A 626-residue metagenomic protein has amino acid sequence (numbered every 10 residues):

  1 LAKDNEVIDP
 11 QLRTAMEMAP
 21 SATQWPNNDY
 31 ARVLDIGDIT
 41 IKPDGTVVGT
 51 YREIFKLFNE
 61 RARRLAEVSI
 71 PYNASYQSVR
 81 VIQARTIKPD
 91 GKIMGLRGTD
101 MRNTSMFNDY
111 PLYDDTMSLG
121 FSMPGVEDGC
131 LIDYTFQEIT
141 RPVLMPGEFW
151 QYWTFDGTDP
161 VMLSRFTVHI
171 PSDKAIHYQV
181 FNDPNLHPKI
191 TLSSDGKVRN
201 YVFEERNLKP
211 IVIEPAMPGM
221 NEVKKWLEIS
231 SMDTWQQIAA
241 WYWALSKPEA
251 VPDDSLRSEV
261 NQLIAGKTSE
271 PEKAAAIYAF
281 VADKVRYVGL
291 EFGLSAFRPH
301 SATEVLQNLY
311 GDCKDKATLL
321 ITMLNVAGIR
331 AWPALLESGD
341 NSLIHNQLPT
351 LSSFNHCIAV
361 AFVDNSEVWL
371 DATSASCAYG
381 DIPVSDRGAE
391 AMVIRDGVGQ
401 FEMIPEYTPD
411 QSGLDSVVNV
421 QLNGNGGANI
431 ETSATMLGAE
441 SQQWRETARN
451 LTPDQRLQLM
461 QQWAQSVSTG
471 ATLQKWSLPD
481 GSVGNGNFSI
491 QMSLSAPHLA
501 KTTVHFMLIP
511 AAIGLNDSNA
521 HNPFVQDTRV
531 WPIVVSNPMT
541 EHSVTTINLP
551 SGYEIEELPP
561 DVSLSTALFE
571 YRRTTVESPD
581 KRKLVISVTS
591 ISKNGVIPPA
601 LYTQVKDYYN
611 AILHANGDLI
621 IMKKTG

Functional and structural regions predicted by a protein language model:
A2-G626: A sensor for short, sequence-defined functional sites
